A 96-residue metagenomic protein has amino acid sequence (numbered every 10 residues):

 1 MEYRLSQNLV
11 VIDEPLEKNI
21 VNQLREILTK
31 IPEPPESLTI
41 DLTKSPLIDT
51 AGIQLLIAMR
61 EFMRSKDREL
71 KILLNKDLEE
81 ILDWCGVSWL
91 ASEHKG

Functional and structural regions predicted by a protein language model:
M1-A51, I57-G96: STAS-like cytosolic regulatory interaction modules
